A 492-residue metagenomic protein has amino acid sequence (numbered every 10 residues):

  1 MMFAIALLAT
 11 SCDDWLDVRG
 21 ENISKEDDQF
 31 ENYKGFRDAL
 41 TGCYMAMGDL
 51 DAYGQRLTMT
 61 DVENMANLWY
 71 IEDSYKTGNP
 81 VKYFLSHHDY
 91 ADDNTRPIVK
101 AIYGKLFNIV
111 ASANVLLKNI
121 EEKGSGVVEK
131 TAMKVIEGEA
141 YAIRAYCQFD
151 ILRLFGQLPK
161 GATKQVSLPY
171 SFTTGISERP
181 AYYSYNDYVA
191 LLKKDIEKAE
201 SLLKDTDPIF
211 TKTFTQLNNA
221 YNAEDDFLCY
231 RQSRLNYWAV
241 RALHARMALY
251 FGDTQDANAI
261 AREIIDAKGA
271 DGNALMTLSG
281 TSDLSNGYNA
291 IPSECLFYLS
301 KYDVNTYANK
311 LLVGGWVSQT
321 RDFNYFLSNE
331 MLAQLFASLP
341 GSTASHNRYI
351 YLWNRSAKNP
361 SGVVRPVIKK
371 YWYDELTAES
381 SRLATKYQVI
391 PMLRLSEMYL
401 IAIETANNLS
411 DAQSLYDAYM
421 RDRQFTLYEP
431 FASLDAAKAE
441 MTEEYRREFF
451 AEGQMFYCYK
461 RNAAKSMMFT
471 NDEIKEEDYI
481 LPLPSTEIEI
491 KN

Functional and structural regions predicted by a protein language model:
M1-T10: Sec-dependent bacterial lipoprotein signal peptides
C12-M65, K301, M467-N492: Membrane-proximal, proline-rich intrinsically disordered regions
R37, N79-F155, Y183-N186, L203 (+4 more regions): Conserved, well-structured interaction surfaces
L40, V110-A113, V189, I196 (+3 more regions): Inward-facing hydrophobic residues that define packing positions of alpha-helical scaffold repeats
L57, D205, S233-L235, L249-G252 (+4 more regions): Hydrophobic-face positions in mid-chain alpha helices that act as interaction patches
L191, T385, V389, A432-N492: Long, intrinsically disordered, low-complexity segments
